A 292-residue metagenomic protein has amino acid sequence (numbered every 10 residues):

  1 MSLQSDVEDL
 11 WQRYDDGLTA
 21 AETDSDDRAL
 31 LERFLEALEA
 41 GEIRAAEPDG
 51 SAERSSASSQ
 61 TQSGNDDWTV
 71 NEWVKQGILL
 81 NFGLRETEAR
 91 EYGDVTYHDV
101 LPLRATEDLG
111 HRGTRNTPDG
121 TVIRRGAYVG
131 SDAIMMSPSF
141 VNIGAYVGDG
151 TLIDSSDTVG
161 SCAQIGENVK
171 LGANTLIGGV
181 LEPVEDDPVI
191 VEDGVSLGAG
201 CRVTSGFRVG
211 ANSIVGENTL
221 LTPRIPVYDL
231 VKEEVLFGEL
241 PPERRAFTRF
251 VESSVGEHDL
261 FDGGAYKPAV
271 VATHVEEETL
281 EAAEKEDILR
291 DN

Functional and structural regions predicted by a protein language model:
M1-T114, R249-N292: Terminal amphipathic alpha-helical/low-complexity segments used for targeting or macromolecular assembly
G110-S254: Structural signal for interior beta-strand "rungs" in well-ordered beta-sheet cores of soluble enzyme domains
